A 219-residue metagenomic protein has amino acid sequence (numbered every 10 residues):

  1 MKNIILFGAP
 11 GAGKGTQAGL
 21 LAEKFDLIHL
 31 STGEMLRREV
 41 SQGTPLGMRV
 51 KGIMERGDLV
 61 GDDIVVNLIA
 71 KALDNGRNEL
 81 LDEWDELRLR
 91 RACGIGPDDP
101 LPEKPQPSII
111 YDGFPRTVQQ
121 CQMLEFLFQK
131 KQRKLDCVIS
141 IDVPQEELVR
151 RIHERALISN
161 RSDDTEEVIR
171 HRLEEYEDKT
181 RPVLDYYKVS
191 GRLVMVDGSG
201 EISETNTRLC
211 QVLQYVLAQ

Functional and structural regions predicted by a protein language model:
M1-Q219: Glycine-rich phosphate-binding loop of ATP-dependent small-molecule kinases
